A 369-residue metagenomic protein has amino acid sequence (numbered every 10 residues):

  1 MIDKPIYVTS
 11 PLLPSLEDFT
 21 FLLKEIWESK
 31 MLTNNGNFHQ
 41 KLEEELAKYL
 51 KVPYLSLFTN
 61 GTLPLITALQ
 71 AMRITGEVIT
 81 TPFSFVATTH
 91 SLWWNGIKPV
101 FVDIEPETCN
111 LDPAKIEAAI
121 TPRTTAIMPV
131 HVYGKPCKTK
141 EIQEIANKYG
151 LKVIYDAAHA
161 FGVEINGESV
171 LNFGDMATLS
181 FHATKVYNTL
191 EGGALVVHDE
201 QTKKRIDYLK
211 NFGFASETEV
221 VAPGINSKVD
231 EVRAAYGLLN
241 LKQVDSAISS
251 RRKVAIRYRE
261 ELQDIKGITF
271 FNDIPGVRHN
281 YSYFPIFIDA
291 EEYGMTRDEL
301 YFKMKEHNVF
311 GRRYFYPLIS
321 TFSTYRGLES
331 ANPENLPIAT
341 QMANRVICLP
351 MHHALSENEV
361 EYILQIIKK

Functional and structural regions predicted by a protein language model:
M1-L32, P350: N-terminal "arm"/small-domain region of PLP-dependent enzymes with the aminotransferase-like
M31, N35-E77, F83, S91-W94 (+2 more regions): Phosphate-binding glycine-rich loop
N37-E45, Y49-P53, A114, A118 (+5 more regions): PLP-dependent aminotransferase class I/II
S56, I79, V100, V153-I154 (+3 more regions): Structural detector of well-ordered beta-strand residues that form the stable sheet scaffold of enzyme domains
Q70-K148, K152-A157, E164: PLP-dependent aminotransferase-like
F83, I97, I104, A158-H159 (+4 more regions): Histidine-centered beta-alpha loop that forms part of the nucleotide-sugar donor binding/catalytic region in diverse
Y155-T189, K204, S216-V221: Conserved active-site segment immediately N-terminal to the catalytic lysine that forms the internal aldimine
L179-S180, G193-D199, L238: Short beta-strand-to-turn element immediately C-terminal to the catalytic PLP-Schiff-base lysine in fold type I
